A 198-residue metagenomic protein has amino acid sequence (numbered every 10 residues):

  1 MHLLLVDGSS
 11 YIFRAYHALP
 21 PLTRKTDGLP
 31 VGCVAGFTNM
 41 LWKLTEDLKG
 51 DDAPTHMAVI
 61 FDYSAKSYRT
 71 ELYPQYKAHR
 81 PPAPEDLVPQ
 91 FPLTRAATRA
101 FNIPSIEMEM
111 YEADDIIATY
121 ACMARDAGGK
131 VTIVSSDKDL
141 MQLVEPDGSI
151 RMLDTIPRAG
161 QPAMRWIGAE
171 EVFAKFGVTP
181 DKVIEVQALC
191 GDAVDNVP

Functional and structural regions predicted by a protein language model:
M1-Q75: Non-catalytic, usually N-terminal nucleic-acid engagement modules in DNA/RNA processing proteins
P21-R24, A78-P198: Extended two-metal-dependent nuclease catalytic cores across DNA- and RNA-processing enzymes
